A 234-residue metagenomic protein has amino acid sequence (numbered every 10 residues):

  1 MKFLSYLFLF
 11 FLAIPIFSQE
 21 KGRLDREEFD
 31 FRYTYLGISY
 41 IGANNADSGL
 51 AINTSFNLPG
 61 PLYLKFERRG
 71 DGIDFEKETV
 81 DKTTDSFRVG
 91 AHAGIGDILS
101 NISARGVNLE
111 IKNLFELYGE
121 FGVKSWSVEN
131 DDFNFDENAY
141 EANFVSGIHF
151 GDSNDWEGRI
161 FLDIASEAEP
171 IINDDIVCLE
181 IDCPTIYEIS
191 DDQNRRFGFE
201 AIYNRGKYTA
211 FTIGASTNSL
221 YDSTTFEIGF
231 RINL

Functional and structural regions predicted by a protein language model:
M1-L9: Sec-dependent signal peptide recognition, specifically the positively charged N-region followed immediately by
A13-P15: N-terminal signal peptide c-region/cleavage motif recognized by signal peptidases
S18-D74: Short glycine/proline- and aromatic-enriched beta-strand/turn motifs that initiate or cap beta-hairpins
Q19, D81-V89, D191-R196: Generic detector of solvent-exposed, compositionally biased contiguous segments
G22, N44-N45, A93-N101, L109-T212 (+2 more regions): Outer-membrane beta-barrel transmembrane domain signature
Y35-G37, A51-S55, S86-H92, E141-G147 (+2 more regions): Membrane-embedded beta-strand positions in outer-membrane beta-barrel channels/transporters
F66-G94: Surface-exposed loop and membrane-interface regions of Gram-negative outer-membrane beta-barrel proteins
T224: Short beta-strand/loop segment that forms part of the nucleotide-sugar
